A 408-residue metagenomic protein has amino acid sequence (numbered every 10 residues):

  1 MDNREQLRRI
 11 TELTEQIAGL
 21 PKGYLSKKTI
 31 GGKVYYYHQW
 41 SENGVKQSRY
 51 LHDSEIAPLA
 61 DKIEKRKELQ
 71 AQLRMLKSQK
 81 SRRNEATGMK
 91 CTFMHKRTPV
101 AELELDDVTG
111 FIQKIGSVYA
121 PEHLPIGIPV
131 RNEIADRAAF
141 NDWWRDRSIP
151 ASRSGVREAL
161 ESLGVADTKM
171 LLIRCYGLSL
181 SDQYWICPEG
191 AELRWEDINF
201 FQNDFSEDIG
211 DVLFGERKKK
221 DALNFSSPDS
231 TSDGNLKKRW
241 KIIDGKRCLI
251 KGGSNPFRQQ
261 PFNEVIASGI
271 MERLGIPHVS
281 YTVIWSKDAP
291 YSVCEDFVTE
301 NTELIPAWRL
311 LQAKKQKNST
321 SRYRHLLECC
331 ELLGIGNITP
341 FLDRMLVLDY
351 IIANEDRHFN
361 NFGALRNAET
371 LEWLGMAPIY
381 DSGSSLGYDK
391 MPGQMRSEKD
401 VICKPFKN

Functional and structural regions predicted by a protein language model:
M1-S81: Conserved glycine(s) in the ABC-transporter nucleotide-binding domain "signature"
R74-V347, I351-A353, A364-N408: Phosphate/dinucleotide-binding and metal-coordinating scaffold of catalytic cores in nucleotide-dependent enzymes
H358, G363: Canonical protein kinase catalytic loop motif
